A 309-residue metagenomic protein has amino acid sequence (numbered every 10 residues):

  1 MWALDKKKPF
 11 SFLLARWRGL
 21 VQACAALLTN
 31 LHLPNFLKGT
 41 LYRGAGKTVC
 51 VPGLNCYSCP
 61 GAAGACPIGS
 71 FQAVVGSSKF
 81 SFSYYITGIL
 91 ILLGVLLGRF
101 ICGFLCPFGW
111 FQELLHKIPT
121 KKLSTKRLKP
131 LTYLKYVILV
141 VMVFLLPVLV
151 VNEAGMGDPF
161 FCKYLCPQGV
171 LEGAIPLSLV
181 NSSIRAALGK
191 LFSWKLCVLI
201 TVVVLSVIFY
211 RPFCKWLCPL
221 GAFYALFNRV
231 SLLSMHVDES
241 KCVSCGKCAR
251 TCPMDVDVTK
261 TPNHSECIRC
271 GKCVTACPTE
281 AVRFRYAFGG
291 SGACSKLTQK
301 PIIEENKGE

Functional and structural regions predicted by a protein language model:
M1-T259, S265-E309: Non-ligating segments of multi-cofactor redox enzymes
